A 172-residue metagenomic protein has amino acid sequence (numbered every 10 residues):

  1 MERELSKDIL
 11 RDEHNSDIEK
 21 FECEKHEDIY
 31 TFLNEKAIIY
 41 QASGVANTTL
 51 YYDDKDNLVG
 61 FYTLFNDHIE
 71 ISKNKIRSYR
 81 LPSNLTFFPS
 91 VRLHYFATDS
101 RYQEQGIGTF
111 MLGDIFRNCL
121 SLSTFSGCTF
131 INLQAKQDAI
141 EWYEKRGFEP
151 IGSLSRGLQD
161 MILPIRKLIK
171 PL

Functional and structural regions predicted by a protein language model:
M1-S43, K55: Short amphipathic alpha-helix that is part of the acyltransferase structural core
V45-N66, I76: Conserved beta-hairpin
A46-L50, F61, S90, Y95 (+1 more regions): Short hydrophobic/aromatic beta-strand element in the GNAT-like acyltransferase core that lines or flanks the acyl-donor
T63-Y95, Q103: Conserved acyl-donor/pantetheine-binding loop and adjacent beta-alpha core of acyl/acetyltransferases and related
E104-N118: Conserved acetyl-CoA-binding loop-helix of GNAT-fold acetyltransferases
L112, C119-Q134: Conserved GNAT acetyl-CoA-binding A-motif
G127-D138, G152-L172: C-terminal "cap" of GNAT-fold acetyltransferases
L133, Y143-E144, F148: Conserved active-site tyrosine of GNAT-family acetyltransferases
